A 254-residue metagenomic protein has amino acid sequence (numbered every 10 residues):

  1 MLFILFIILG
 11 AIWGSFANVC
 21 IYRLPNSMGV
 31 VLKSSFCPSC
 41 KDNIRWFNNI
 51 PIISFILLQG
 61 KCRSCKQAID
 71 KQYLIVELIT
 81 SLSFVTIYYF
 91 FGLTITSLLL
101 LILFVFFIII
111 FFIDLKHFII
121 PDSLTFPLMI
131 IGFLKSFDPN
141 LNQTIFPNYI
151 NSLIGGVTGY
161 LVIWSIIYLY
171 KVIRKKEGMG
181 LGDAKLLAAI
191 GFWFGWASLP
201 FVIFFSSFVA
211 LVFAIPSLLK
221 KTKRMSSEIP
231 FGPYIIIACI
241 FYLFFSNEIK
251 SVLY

Functional and structural regions predicted by a protein language model:
I4, I8, I12, F16 (+14 more regions): Generic alpha-helical transmembrane segments of integral inner-membrane proteins, especially permease/transport modules
A17-Q72: Membrane-proximal soluble regions of multi-pass membrane proteins
N18-R23, Q59-Q67, F107-I119, W164-K176 (+1 more regions): C-terminal ends of transmembrane helices
D70-T80, S97, L219-F231: Hydrophobic alpha-helical transmembrane segments and immediately flanking/interface helices in integral membrane
Y88-L99: Transmembrane helix-loop-helix
S97, I102, I109-V209, V252-Y254: Functional transmembrane core segments of multi-pass inner-membrane proteins
G180-G182, P216-F241: Interfacial loop-to-transmembrane junctions
F244-Y254: Juxtamembrane boundary at the C-terminal end of a transmembrane helix
